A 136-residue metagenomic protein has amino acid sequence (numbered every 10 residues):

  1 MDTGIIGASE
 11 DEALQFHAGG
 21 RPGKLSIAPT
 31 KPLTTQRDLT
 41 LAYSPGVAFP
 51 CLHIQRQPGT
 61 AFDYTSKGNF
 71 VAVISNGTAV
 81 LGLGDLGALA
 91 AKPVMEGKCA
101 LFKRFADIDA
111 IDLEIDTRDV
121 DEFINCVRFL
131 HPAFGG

Functional and structural regions predicted by a protein language model:
M1-G136: N-terminal ligand-binding/catalytic initiation module
